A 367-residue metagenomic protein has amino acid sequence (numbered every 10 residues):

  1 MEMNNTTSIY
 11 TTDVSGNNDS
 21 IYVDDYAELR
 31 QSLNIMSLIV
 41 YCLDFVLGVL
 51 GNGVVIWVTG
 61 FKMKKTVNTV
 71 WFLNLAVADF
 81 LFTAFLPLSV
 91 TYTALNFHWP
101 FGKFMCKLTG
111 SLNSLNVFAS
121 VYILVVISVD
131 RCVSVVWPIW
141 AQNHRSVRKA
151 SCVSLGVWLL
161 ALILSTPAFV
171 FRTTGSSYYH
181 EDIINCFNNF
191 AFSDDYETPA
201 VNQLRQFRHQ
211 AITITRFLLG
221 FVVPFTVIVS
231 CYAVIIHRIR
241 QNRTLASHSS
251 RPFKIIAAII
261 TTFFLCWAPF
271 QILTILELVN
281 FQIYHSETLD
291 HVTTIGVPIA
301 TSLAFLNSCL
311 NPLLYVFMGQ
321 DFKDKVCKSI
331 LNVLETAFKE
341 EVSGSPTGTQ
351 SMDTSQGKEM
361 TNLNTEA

Functional and structural regions predicted by a protein language model:
M1-E28, T173, Y178-I183, F192-Y196 (+2 more regions): Intrinsically disordered regulatory tails of 7TM GPCRs
S20-A27, W99-G110, S114, N143-S154 (+2 more regions): Loop architecture of class A 7-transmembrane GPCRs
R30-C42, M63-V126, S134-W137, A141-H144: Extracellular TM2-ECL1-early TM3 structural module of rhodopsin-like
S37-V40, D44, V153-V157, I259 (+1 more regions): Hydrophobic alpha-helical transmembrane segments of polytopic
Y41, F45, V58, F82-F97 (+9 more regions): Helix-to-loop junction signature of class
V49-G60, A76, A84-P87, L115-I139 (+2 more regions): Cytoplasm-facing ends of alpha-helical transmembrane segments in multi-pass membrane proteins
L73-A76, V117, S151-L155, L219 (+1 more regions): Internal alpha-helical transmembrane segments of multi-pass membrane proteins, especially GPCRs
T262-A268, I272-T274, I295-G348: Seventh transmembrane helix
